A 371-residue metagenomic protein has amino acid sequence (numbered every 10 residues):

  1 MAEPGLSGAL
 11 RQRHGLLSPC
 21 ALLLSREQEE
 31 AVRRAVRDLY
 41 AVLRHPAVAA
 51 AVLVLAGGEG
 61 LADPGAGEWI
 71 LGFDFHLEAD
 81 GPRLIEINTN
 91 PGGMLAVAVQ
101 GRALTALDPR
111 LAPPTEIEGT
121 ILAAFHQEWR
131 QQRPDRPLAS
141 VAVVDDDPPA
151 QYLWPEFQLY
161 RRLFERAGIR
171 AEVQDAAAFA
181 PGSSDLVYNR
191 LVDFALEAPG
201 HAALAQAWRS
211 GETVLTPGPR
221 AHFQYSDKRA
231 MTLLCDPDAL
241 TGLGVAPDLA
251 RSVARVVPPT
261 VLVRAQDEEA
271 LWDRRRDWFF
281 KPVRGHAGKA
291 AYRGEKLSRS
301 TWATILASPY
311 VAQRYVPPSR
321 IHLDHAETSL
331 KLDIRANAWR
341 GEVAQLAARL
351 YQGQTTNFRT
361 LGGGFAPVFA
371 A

Functional and structural regions predicted by a protein language model:
M1-A371: Preference for protein termini
